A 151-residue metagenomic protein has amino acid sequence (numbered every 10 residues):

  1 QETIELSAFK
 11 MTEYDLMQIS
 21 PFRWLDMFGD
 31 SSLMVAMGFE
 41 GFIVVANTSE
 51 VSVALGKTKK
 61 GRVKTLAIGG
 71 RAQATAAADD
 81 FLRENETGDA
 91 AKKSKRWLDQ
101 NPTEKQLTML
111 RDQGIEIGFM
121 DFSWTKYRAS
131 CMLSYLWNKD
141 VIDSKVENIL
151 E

Functional and structural regions predicted by a protein language model:
Q1-K95, R111: Long, largely alpha-helical accessory region at the distal end of helicase-like NTP-driven motors
K57-E151: Charged, low-complexity intrinsically disordered segments and flexible loops
